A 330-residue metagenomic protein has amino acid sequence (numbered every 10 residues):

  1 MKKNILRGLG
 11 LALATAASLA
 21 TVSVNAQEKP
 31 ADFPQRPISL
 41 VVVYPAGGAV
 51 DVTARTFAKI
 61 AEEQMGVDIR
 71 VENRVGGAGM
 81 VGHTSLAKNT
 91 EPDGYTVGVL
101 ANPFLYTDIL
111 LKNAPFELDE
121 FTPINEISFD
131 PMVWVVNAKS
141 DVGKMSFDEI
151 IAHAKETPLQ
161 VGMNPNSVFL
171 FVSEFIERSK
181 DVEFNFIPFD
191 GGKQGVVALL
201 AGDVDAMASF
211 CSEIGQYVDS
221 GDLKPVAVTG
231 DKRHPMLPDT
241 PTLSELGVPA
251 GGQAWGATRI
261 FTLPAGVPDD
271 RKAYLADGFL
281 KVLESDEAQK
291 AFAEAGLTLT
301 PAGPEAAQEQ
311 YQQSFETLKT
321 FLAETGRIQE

Functional and structural regions predicted by a protein language model:
M1-Q35, Q329-E330: Short, low-complexity disordered leader/linker segments with a strong preference for bacterial N-terminal type II
Q27-E120, F169, D181-A206, Y217 (+2 more regions): N-terminal (or domain-start) structured segment
E28-P30, F121-I124, S244-Q253: Short beta-strand/turn micro-motifs at beta-sheet edges
Q35-P37, D270-E330: An extracytoplasmic/periplasmic, membrane-proximal ligand-sensing/linker region
K88-Y95, I109-Q194, L243, T258-A291: Hinge/capping helix and adjacent helix->loop/strand transition within the periplasmic-binding protein
F129, G215-E284, Q313-E316, E330: C-terminal lobe and pocket-closing loops of periplasmic/extracytoplasmic Venus-flytrap solute-binding proteins
Q160-P165, F169-T240: Ligand-binding pocket segment of bilobal, Venus flytrap-like solute-binding proteins
